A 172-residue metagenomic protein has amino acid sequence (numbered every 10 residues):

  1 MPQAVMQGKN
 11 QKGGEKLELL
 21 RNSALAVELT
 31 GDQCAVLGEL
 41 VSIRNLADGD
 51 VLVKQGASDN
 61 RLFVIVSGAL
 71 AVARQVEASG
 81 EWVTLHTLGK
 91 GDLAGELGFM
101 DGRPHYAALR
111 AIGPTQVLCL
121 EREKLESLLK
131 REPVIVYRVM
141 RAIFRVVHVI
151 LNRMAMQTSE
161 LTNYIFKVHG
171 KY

Functional and structural regions predicted by a protein language model:
M1-Y172: Cytosolic regulatory regions built on CNB/CRP/Popeye-like sensor folds
